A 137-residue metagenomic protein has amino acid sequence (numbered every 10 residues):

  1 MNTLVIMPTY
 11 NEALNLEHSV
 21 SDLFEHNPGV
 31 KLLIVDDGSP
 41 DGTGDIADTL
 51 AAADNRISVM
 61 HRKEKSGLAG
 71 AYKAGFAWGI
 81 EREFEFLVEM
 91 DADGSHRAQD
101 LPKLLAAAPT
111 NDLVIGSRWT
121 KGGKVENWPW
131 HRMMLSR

Functional and structural regions predicted by a protein language model:
M1-T3, F24-I34, G42, R56-I57: Short loop->beta transition adjacent to catalytic acidic/histidine clusters or analogous donor-positioning motifs
T3-V5, L87: Conserved hydrophobic helix-helix packing surfaces used for dimerization/oligomerization
M7, G29-S39, M60-H61, M90: Short beta-strand/loop segment that forms part of the nucleotide-sugar
E12-H26: Short, well-formed alpha-helical segments that are part of the catalytic scaffolds of diverse glycosyltransferases
L14-H18, D41-L50: Acidic helix N-cap motif at the loop->helix transition within catalytic regions of sugar-transfer enzymes
N27, A47-A51, G79: Conserved hydrophobic residues forming the short capping helix/wall of the S-adenosyl-L-methionine
D36-D45, G94: A conserved acidic beta->alpha catalytic loop
M60-E81, F86, S95-R137: Acceptor/aglycone-binding surface of glycosyltransferases and processive sugar-polymer synthases
